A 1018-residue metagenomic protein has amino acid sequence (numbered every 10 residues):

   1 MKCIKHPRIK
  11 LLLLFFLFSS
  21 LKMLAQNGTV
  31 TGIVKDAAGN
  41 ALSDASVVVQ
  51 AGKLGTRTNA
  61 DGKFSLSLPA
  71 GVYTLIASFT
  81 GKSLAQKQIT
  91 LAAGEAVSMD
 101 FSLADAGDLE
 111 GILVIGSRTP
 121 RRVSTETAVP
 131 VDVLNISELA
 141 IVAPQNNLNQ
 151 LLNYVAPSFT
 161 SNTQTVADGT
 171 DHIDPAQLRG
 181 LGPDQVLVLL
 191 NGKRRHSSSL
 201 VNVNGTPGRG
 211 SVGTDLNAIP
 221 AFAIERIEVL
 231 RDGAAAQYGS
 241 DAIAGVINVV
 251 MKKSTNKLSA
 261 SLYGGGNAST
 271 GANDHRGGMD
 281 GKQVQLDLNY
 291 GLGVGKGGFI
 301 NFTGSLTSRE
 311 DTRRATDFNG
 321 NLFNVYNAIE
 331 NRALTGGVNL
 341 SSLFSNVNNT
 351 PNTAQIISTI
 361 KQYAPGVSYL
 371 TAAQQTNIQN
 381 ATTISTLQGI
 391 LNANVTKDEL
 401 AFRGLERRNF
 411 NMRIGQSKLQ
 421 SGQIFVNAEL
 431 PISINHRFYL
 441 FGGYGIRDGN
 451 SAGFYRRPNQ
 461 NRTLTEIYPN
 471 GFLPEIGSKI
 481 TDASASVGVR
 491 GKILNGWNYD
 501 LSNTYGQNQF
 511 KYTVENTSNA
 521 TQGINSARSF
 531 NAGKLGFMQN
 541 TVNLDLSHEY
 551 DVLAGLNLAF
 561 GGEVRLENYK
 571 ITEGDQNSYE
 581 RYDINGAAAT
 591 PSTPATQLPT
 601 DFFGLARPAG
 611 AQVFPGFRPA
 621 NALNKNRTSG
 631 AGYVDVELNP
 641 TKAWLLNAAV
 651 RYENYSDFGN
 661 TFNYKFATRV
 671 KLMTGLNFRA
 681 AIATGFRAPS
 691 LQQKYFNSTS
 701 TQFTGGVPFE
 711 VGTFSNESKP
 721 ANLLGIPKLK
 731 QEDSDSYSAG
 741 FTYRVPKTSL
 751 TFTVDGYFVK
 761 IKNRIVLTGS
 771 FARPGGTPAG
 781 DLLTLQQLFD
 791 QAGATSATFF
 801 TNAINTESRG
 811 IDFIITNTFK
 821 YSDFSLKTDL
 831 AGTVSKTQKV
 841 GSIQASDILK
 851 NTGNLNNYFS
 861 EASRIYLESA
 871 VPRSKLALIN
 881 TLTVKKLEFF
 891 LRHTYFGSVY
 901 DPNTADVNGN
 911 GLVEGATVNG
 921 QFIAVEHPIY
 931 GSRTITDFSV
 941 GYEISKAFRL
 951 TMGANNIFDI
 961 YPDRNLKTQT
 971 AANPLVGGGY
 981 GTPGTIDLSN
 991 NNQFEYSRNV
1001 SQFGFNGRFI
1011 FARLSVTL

Functional and structural regions predicted by a protein language model:
K35-A37, A45-Q50, S78-K82, A92 (+2 more regions): Short, acidic, small-residue-rich periplasmic hinge/interaction motif at the N-terminus of Gram-negative outer-membrane
K53-K63: Short, acidic Ser/Thr/Gly-rich low-complexity loop/linker segments typical of extracellular and cell-surface proteins
S65, K193-R231: Short acidic/polar hinge/loop motifs at secondary-structure boundaries that mediate gating or recognition
V97-F101, L148-L151, A176, D215-N217 (+4 more regions): N-terminal periplasmic accessory domains that precede and gate Gram-negative outer-membrane beta-barrel machines
N149-S199: Extracytoplasmic beta-strand/coil segments of soluble accessory domains associated with Gram-negative outer-membrane
S198, K760-K762, K836-K839, T894-V913 (+1 more regions): C-terminal beta-signal and adjacent terminal beta-strands/loops of Gram-negative outer-membrane beta-barrel proteins
E466-Y468, F472-V487, K492-L494, Y505 (+4 more regions): Outer-membrane beta-barrel transmembrane domain signature of Gram-negative proteins, especially the mid-to-C-terminal
G756-I761, T768-A905: Gram-negative outer-membrane beta-barrel transporters
